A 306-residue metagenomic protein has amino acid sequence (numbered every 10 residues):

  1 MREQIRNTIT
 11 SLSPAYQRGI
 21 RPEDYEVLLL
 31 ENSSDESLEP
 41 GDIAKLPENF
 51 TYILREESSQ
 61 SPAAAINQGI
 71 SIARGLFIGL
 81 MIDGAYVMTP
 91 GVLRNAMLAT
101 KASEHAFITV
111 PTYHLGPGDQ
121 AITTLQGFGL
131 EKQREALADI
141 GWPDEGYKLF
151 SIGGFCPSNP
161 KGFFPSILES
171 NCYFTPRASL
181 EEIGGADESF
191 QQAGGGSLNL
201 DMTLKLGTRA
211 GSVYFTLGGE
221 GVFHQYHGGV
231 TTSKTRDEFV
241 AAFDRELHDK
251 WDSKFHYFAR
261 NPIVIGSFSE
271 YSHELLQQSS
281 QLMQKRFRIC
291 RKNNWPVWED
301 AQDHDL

Functional and structural regions predicted by a protein language model:
M1-Q17: Short, well-formed alpha-helical segments that are part of the catalytic scaffolds of diverse glycosyltransferases
N7, L168-S170, S189-L306: C-terminal catalytic/acceptor-binding lobe
L12-E56: Acidic donor-binding segment of Leloir-type glycosyltransferases
E56-A73: Glycine-rich, basic loop-to-helix element that forms the pyrophosphate-binding segment of sugar-nucleotide handling
R74-G75, E169-G184: Conserved nucleotide-sugar donor-binding and metal-coordinating catalytic region shared by glycosyltransferases
I78: Short aromatic/hydrophobic "clamp" motif used to bind/position activated sugar donors
P90-G141: Conserved donor NDP-sugar-binding/catalytic core segment of glycosyltransferases
D139-T175: A recurrent flexible, glycine/aromatic-enriched loop bordering the glycosyltransferase active site that acts as
